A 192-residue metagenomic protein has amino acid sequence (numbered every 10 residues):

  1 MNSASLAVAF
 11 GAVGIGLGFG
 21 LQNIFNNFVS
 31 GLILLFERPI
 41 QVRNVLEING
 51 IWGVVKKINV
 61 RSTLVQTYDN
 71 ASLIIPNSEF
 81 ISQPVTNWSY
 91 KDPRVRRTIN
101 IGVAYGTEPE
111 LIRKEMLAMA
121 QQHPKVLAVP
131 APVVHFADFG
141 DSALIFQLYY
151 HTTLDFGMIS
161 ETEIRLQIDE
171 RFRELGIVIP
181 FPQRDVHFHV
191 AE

Functional and structural regions predicted by a protein language model:
M1-A12: Membrane-water interface of transmembrane alpha-helices in multipass transporters/channels
S5, G20-L35: Membrane-spanning helices that line or support transport/gating and their immediate boundary helices in channels
G11, V29-S30, I81: Alpha-helical structural signal
V13-F19: Alpha-helical transmembrane segments and their membrane-interface exit regions
L17, N87-W88, V103-T107, L111 (+2 more regions): Solvent-exposed, non-transmembrane regulatory segments of membrane-associated proteins
I33-V129, A143, H151, R171: Soluble accessory domains appended to multi-pass membrane transport proteins
